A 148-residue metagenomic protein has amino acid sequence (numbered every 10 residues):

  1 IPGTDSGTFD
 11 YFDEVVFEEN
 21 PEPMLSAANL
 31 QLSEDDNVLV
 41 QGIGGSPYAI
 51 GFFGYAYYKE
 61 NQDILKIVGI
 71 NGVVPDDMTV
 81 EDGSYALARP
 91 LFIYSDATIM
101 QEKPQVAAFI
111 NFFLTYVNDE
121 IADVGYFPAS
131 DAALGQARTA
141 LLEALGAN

Functional and structural regions predicted by a protein language model:
I1-N148: Exported/periplasmic ABC-transporter solute-binding proteins
